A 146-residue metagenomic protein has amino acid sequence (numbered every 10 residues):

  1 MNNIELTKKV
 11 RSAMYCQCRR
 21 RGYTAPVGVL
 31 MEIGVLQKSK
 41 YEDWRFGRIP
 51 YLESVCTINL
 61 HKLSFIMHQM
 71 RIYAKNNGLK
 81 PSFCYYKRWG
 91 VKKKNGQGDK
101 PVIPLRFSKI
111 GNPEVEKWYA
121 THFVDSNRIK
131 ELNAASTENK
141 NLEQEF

Functional and structural regions predicted by a protein language model:
M1, E5, K9, I58-H61 (+1 more regions): Alpha-helix boundary/N-cap detector
M1-K8, V29, E138-E143: Short, charge-rich amphipathic segments
I4-V27, L36-Q37, E42-V55: Positively charged, polyanion-binding regions of nucleic-acid-associated proteins
G22-L30, P81-C84: Short, charged amphipathic recognition helices of the HTH superfamily and cognate SANT/SANTA-like modules
S39, H61-F146: Phospho-regulated, low-complexity intrinsically disordered regions of nuclear gene-regulatory and chromatin-associated
L52, T57-N59, A135: Short, surface-exposed, polar/charged, turn-prone segments marking secondary-structure boundaries
